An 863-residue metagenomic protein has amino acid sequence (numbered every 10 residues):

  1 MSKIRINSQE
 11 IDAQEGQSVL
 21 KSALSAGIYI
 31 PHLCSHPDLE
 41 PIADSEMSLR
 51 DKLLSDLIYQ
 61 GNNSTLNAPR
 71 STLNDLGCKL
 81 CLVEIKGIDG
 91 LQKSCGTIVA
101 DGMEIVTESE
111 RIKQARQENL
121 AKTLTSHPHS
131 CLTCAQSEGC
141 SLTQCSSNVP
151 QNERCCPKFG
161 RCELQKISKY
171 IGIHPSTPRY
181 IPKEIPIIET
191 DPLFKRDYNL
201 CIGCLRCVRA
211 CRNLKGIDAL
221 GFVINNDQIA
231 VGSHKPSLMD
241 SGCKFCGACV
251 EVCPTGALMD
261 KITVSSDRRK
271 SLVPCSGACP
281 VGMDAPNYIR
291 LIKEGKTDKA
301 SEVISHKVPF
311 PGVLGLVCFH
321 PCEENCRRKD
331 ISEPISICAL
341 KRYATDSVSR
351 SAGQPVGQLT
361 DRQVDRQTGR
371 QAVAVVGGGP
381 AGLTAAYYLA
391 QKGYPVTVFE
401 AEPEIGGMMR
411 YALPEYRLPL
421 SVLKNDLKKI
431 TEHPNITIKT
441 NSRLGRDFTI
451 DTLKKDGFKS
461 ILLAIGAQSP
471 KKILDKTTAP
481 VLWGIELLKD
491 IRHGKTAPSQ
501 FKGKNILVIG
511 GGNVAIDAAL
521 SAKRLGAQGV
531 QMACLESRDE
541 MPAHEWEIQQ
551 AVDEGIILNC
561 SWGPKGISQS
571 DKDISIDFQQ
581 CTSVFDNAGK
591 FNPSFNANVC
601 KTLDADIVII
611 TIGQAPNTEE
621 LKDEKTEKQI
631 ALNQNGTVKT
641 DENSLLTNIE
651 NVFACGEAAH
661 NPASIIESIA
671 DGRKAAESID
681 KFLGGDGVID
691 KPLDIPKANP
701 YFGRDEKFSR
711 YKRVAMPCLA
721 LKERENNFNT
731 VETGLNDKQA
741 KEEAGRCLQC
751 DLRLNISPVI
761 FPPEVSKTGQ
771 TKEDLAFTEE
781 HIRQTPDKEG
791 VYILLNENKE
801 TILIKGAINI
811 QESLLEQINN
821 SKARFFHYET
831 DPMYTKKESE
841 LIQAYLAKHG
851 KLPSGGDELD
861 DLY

Functional and structural regions predicted by a protein language model:
S48-R350, G369-T397, A401-E402, M409-Y416 (+3 more regions): Fe-S ferredoxin-like electron-transfer domains and their immediately adjacent linker/connector regions across
S266-R269, P274-C275, Q550-D553, G563-S570 (+3 more regions): Mid-to-C-terminal Rossmann-like scaffold of FAD/NAD(P)H-dependent oxidoreductases
K299, G369-V376, K424-D475, G566-I576 (+2 more regions): Feature captures the FAD/FMN-dependent oxidoreductase FAD-binding
Y343-R350, K428-P434, I438, R443-R446 (+2 more regions): Glycine-rich dinucleotide-binding loop and its adjacent helix/turn
V398, E402-E432, I438-K439, A519-G566 (+1 more regions): Rossmann-like dinucleotide-binding cores of NAD(P)H-dependent redox enzymes
A479-K504, D586-P662, I666-A670, F702-G703: FAD-site-proximal beta/loop scaffold in flavoenzymes
A518, C655-I689: A conserved FAD-binding loop/helix module that cradles the flavin
P763-K822, E829-Q843, D860-Y863: GIY-YIG nuclease catalytic motif and its immediate N-terminal context
